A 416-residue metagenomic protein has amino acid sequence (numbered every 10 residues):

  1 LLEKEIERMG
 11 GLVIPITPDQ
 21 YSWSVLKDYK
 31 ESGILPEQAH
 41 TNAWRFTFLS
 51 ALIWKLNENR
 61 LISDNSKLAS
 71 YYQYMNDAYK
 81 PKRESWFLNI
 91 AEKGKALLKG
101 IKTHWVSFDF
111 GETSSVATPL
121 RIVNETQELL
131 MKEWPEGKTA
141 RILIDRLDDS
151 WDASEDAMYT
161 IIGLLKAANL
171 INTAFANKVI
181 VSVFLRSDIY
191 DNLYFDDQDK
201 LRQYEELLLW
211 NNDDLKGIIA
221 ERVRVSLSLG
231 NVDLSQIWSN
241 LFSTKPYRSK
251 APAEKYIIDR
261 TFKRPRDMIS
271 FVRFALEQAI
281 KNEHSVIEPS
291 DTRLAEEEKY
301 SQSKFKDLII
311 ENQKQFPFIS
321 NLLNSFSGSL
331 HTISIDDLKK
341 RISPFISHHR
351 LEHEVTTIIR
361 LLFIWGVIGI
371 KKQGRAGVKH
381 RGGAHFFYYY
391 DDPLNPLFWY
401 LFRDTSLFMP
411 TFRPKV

Functional and structural regions predicted by a protein language model:
L2-E3, A168: A conserved amphipathic alpha-helix that caps or lines the catalytic cleft of carbohydrate- and lipid-modifying enzymes
E3-A140, S150, S187, Y204 (+2 more regions): P-loop NTPase nucleotide-binding core
E7-V13, I53-S66, D152-A153, A174-N177 (+4 more regions): Short, solvent-exposed secondary-structure capping/transition elements
P18-D19, R248-V416: C-terminal leucine-rich, beta-strand-based interaction scaffolds used for sensing/assembly
N42-F46, N212, K216, E254 (+1 more regions): Amphipathic alpha-helical transducer elements in NTP-driven molecular machines
A51-K55, N59, R222-S226, Q278: Phosphate/oxyanion-binding loops and surfaces in catalytic or ligand/nucleic-acid-binding neighborhoods
V123-K250, D291, P414: The catalytic "switch" region of P-loop NTPases
